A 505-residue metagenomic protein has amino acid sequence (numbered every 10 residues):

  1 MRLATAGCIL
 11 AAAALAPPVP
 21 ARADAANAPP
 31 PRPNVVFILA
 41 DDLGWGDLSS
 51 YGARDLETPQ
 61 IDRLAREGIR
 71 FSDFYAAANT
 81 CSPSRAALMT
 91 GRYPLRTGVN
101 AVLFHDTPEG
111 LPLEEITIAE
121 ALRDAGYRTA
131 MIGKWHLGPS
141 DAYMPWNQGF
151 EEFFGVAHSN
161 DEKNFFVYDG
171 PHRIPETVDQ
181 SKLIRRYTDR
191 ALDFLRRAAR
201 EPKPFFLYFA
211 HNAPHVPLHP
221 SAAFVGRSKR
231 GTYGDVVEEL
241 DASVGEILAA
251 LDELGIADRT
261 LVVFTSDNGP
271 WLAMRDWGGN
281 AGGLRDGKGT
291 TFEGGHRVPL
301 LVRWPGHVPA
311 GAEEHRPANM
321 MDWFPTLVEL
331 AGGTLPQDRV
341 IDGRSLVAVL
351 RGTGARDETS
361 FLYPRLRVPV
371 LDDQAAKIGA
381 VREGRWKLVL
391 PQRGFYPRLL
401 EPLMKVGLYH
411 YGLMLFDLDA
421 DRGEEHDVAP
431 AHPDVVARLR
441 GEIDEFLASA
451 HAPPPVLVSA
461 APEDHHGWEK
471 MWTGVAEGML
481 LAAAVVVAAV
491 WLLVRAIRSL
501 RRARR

Functional and structural regions predicted by a protein language model:
T5-P17: Bacterial N-terminal signal peptides
A13, D24-Y409, L413-M414, G423-R438 (+3 more regions): Formylglycine-dependent sulfatase
V19-R22: Sec/Tat signal peptide C-region and signal peptidase I cleavage site
L418-A420: Extracellular low-complexity, Gly/Ser/Thr-rich intrinsically disordered linkers and protease-sensitive activation/hinge
G441-I443: Extended recognition patches within non-cytosolic domains
V475-R495: Selective detector of the "anchor" transmembrane alpha-helix that sits immediately C-terminal
A496-L500: Cytosolic juxtamembrane helix at the C-terminal end of the final transmembrane segment
